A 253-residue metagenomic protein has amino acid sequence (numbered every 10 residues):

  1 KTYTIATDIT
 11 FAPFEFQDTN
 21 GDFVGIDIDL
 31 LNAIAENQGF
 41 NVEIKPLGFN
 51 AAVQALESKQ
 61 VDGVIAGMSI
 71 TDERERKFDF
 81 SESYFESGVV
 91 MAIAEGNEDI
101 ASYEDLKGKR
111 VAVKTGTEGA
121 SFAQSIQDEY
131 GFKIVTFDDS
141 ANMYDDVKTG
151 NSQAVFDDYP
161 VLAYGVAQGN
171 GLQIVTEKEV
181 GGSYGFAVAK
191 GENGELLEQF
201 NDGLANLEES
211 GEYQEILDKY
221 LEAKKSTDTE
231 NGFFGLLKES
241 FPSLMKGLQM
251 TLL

Functional and structural regions predicted by a protein language model:
K1-M68, T136: Extracytoplasmic small-molecule ligand-binding "clamshell" domains of the periplasmic binding protein/Venus flytrap
I9, F85-A94, Y159, A163-D202 (+1 more regions): Periplasmic-binding protein-like
I9-A12, G21-E36, M68, E86-N142 (+2 more regions): Bilobed "Venus flytrap"/periplasmic-binding protein-like clamshell domains and structurally analogous long
I28-N37, N97, E104, R110 (+2 more regions): Extended ligand-binding regions for polar small-molecule ligands
N50-Q54, A66-K77, F122-S125, D146-G181: A ligand-binding cleft/hinge motif common to bilobed small-molecule-binding domains
E118-V135, N170-K178, N201-L236: Ligand-binding clefts/hinges and TM-proximal coupling segments of bilobed small-molecule sensing domains
T227-L253: Periplasmic/extracellular loop-to-transmembrane helix junction in inner-membrane transport proteins
